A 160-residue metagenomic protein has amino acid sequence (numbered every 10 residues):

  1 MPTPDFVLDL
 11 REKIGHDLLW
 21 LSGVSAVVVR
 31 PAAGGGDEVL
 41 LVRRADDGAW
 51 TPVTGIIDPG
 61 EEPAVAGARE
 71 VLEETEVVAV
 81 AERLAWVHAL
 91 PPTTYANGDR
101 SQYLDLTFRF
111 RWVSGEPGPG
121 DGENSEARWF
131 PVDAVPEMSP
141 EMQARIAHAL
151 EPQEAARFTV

Functional and structural regions predicted by a protein language model:
M1-S25: Acidic, metal-coordinating catalytic segment for phosphate/diphosphate chemistry, firing primarily on the Nudix
H16-W20, G98-L104, D121: A generic structural micro-feature
S22-V24, L104-L106, S125: Change "...and in nucleic-acid phosphodiester-cleaving endonucleases..." to "...and in nucleic-acid processing enzymes
A32-D37, N97-R100: Short, solvent-exposed loop/turn segments that connect beta-strands within catalytic domains and beta-strand-rich
G35-E74: Conserved Nudix-box catalytic region and its N-terminal flanking loop in Nudix hydrolases and closely related
G48-A49, P117-V160: Nudix hydrolase/Nudix homology domain
V78-V87: A short coil-to-beta-strand element that immediately follows conserved catalytic motifs
A89-E116: Active-site-adjacent beta-strand/loop module that shapes the phosphate/pyrophosphate-binding cleft
